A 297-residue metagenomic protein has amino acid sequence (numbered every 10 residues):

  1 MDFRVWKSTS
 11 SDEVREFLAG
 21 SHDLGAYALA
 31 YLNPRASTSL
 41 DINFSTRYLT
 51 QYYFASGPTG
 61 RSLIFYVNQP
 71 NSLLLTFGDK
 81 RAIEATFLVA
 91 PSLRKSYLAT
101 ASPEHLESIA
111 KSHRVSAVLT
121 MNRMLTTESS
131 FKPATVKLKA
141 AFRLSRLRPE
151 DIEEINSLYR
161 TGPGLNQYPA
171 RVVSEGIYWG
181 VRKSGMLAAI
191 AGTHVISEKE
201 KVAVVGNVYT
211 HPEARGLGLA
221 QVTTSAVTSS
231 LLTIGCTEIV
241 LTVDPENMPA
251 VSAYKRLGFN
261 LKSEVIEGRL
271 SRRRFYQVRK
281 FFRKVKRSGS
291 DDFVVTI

Functional and structural regions predicted by a protein language model:
M1-N33, S130-L165, K280-I297: Short amphipathic alpha-helix that is part of the acyltransferase structural core
D2-T9, H22, L29-A90, A191-V202 (+1 more regions): Conserved donor-binding loop and adjoining core beta-sheet/short helix segment in diverse acyl/aminoacyl transferases
R61, V67-K139, G268: Acyl-donor-binding surface of acyltransferase catalytic domains
N68, N166-Y178, R182-Y209: A conserved beta-strand-loop-helix scaffold within acyl/acetyltransferase catalytic domains
K80-V89, T210, G216-T233, V251-R256: Conserved acetyl-CoA-binding loop-helix of GNAT-fold acetyltransferases
S92-A101, L231-T242: Conserved GNAT acetyl-CoA-binding A-motif
T100-H105, V240-V251, E267-K280: Conserved beta-strand-loop-alpha-helix junction that forms the acyl-donor binding cleft
H113-V118, K255-E264: Conserved acetyl-CoA-binding loop of GNAT-fold acetyltransferases
